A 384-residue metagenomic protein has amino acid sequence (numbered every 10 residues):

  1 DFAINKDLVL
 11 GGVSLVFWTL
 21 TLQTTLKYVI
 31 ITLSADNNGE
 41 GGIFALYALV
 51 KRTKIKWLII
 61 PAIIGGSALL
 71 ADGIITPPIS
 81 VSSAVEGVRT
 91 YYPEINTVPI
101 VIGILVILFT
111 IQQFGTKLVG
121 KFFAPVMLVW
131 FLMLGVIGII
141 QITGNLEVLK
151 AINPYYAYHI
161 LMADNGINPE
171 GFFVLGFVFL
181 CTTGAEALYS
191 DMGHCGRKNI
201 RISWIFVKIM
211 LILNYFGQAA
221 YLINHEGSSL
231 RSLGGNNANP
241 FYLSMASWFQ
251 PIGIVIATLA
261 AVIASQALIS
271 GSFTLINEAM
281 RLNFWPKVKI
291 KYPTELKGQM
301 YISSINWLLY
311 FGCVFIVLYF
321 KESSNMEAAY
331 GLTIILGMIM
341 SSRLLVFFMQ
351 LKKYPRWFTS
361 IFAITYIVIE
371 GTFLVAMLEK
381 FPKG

Functional and structural regions predicted by a protein language model:
D1-G384: The structured alpha-helical core of multi-pass membrane proteins
